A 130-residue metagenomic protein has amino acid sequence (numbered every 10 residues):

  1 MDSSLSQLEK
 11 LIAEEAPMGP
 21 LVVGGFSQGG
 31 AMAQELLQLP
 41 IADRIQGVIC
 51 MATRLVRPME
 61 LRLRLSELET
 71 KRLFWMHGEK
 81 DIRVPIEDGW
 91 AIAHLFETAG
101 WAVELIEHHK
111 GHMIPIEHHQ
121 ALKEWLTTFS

Functional and structural regions predicted by a protein language model:
M1-L21: Serine-hydrolase catalytic machinery in alpha/beta-hydrolase-like enzymes
G24, I49-A52, M76, H108: Alpha/beta-hydrolase-fold catalytic nucleophile elbow
G24-G29, A33: Gly/Ala-rich beta-loop-alpha elbow adjacent to hydrolase catalytic centers
E35-L39: Active-site signature of alpha/beta-hydrolase-fold catalytic machinery across serine- and Asp/Cys-nucleophile hydrolases
D43-V56: A conserved short beta-strand
T53-L73: Flexible "cap/lid" loop of the alpha/beta hydrolase fold
F74-H77, D81: Short beta-strand/loop motif that positions the catalytic acidic residue of the alpha/beta-hydrolase fold
E87-S130: C-terminal catalytic histidine-bearing segment of alpha/beta-hydrolase fold enzymes
